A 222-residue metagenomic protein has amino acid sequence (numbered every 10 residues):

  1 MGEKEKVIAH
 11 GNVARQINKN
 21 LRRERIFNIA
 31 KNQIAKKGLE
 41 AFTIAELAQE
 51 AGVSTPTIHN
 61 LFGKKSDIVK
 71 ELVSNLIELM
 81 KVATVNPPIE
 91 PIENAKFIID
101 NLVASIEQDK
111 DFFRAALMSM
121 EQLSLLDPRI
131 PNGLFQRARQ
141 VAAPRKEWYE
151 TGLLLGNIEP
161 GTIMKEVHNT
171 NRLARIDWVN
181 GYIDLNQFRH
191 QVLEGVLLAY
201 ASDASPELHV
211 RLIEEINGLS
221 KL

Functional and structural regions predicted by a protein language model:
M1-A9, A143-E147, I176, N180-L222: C-terminal peripheral helix-coil segments that are non-catalytic and often amphipathic
M1-K37, I44-E50, D67-K70: Basic, helix-initiating cap at the start of DNA-binding domains
I26-I34, L76, L102, I106: Short hydrophobic clusters on alpha-helical segments that form packing/core surfaces in small helical domains
A51-F62: Short hydrophobic/aromatic patch on the recognition helix
V73-M80: Short, basic, alpha-helical segments at the C-terminal edge of helix-turn-helix-like DNA-binding modules
T84-F112, I163-V167, R189: Hydrophobic alpha-helical connector segments
V85, L125-L153, I158-I176, E194: Amphipathic alpha-helical packing segments from all-alpha helical-bundle domains
I106-P131, A142-A143, I176, L212: Amphipathic alpha-helical segments used for helix-helix packing
